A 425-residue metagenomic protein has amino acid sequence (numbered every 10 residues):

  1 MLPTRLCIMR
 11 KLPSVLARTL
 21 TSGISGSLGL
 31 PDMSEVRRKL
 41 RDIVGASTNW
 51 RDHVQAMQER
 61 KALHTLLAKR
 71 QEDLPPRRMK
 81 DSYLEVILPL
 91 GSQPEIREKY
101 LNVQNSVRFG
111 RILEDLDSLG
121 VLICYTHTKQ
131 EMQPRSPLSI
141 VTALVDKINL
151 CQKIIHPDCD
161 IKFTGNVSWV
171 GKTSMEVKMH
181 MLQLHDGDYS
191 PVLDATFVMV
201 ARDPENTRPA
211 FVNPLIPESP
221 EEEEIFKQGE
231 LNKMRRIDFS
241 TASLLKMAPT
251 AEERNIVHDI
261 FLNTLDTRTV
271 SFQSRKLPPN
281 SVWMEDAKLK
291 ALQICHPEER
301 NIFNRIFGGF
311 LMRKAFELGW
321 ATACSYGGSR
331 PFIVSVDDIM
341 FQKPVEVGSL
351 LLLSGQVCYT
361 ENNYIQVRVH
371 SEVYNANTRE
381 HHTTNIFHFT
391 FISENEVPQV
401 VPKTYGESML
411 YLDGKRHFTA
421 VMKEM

Functional and structural regions predicted by a protein language model:
M1-S14: N-terminal chloroplast transit peptides
L16-T65, I154-K162, N166-P249, V347 (+1 more regions): HotDog/MaoC-like acyl-thioester-processing domains
G26-A46, H53-R108, P217, E221-G308 (+1 more regions): Catalytic strand-loop segment that frames the active site of acyl-thioester-processing enzymes
N105, F109-I112, C124-A143, I154-H156 (+2 more regions): Single-stranded nucleic-acid-binding OB-fold domains
V107-R135, F307-P331: Active-site helix/loop of acyl-thioester processing domains in fatty-acid/polyketide metabolism, spanning hotdog-fold
Q133-K162, G328-L352: A cross-kingdom feature marking solvent-exposed beta-strand/loop segments within repeated, beta-rich binding/scaffold
K288-M340, P344: Eukaryotic modular interaction domains in large regulatory/scaffold proteins
